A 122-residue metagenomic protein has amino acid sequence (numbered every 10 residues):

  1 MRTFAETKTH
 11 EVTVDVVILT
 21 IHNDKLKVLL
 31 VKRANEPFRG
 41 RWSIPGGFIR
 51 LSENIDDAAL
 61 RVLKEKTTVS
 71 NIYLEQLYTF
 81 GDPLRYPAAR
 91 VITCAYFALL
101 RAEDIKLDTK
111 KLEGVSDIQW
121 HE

Functional and structural regions predicted by a protein language model:
R2-S43: N-terminal strand-loop-strand
E11, N71, A89-T93: Short connector loops at helix/strand junctions that flank enzyme active sites, especially segments positioning acidic
I44-Q76, Y96: The catalytic Nudix box helix
I49, F80, L100: Hydrophobic pocket-lining residues within nucleotide cofactor-binding pockets
L63-V69, R85-R90, D108-T109: Short, charge-rich binding segments
Y73-L84, T93: Short, glycine/charge-rich beta-strand/loop segments that flank catalytic centers and engage negatively charged groups
L84-K106: Active-site-adjacent beta-strand/loop module that shapes the phosphate/pyrophosphate-binding cleft
A98, L107-E122: NUDIX/MutT-family hydrolases
